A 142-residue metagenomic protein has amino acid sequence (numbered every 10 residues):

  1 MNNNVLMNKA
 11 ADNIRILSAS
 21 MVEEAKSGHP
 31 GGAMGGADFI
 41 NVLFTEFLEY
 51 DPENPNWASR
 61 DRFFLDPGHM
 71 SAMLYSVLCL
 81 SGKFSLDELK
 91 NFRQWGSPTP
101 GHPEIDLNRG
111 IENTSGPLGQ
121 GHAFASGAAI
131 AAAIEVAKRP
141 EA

Functional and structural regions predicted by a protein language model:
M1-N8: Basic/polar N-terminal segments that are highly enriched at the extreme N-terminus, encompassing both cleavable
V5, G28-P30, S115-L118: Conserved, non-catalytic sequence blocks in retroelement Pol enzymes and Pol-derived host proteins
K9, N13-I16, A123-A125, A129: A broad detector of short, well-ordered amphipathic alpha-helices that serve as recognition/interaction surfaces
A10, I14, G32-G36, M70: Hydrophobic (often cysteine-bearing) scaffold residues that line and stabilize catalytic clefts of nucleotide/cofactor
A11-S27: N-terminal capping segment at the start of a domain
M21, G36-A142: Cofactor-binding active-site loop characterized by glycine-rich and histidine/acidic residues
